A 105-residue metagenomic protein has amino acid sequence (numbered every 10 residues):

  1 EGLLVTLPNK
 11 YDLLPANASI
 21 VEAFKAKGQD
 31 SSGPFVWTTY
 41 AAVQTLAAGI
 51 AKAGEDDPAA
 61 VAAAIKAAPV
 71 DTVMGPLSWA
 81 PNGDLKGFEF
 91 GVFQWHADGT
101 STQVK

Functional and structural regions predicted by a protein language model:
E1-K105: Extracytosolic ligand-binding ectodomains
